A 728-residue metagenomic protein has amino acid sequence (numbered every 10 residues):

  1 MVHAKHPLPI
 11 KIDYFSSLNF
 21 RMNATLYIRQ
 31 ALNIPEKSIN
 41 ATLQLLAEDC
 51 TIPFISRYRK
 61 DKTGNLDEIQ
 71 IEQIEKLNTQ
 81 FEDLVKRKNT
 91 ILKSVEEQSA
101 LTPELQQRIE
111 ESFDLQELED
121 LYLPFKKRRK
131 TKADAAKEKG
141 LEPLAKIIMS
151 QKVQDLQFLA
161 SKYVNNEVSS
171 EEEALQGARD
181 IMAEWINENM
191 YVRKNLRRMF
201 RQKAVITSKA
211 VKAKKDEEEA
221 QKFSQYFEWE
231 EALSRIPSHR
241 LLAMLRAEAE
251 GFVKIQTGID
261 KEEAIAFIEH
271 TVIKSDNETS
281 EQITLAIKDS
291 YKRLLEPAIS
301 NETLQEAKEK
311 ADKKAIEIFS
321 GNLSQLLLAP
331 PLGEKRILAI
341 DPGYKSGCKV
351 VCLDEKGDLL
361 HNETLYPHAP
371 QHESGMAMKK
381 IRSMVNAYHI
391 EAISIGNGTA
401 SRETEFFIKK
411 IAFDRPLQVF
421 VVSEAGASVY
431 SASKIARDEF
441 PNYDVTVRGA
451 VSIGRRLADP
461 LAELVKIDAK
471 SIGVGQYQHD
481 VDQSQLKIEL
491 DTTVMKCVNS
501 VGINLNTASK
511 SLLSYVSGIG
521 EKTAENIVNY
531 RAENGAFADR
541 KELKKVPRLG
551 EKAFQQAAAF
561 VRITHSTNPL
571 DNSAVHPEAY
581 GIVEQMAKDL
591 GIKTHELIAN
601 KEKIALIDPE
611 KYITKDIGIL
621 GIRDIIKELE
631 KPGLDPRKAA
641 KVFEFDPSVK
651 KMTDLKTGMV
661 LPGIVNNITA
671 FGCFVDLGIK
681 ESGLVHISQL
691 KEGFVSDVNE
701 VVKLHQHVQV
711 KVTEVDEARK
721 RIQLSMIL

Functional and structural regions predicted by a protein language model:
A4-P7: Short hydrophobic alpha-helical segments enriched in small aliphatic residues
I34, P330-L332, M495-N529, P647-V685 (+1 more regions): C-terminal accessory/binding modules appended to enzymatic or scaffolding proteins
Q44-A47, P124, A135-E138, A243-A247 (+15 more regions): Replace "in large, NTP-powered and nucleic-acid-processing enzymes" with "in large, NTP-powered factors and other
T51-I52, T63, D67-D134, K139-N165 (+5 more regions): Accessory alpha-helical DNA-binding modules that contact the DNA backbone or grooves
Q70-Q73, Q80, L84-A339, K345-S431 (+2 more regions): Duplex nucleic acid-engaging cores and interfaces of nucleic-acid transaction enzymes
S161-E171, W229, I268-Y291, L295 (+3 more regions): Low-complexity, acidic/Ser/Thr- and charged residue-rich accessory regions of DNA metabolism proteins
E302-S320, S471-N504, Y612-T657: Long, charged amphipathic helices and adjacent flexible linkers at domain junctions
F420, G426, S431-V501, N506: Long, charge-rich intrinsically disordered scaffolds of nucleic-acid metabolism proteins
